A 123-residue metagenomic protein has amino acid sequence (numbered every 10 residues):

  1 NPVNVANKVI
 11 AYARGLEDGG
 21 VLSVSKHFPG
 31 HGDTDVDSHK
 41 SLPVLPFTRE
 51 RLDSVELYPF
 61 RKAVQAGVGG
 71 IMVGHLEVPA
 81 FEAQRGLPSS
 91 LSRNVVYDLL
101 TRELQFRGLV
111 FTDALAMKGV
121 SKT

Functional and structural regions predicted by a protein language model:
V3-T123: Second-shell residues forming the walls of enzyme active-site clefts
